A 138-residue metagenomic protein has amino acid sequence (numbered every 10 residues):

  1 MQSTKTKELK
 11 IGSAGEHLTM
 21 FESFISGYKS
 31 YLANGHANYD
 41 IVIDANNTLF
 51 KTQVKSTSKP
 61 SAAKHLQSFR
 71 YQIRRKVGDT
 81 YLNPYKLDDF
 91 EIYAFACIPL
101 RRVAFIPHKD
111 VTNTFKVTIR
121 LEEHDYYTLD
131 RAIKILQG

Functional and structural regions predicted by a protein language model:
M1-S30: Acidic-basic catalytic patches of nuclease active cores, encompassing PD-(D/E)XK and other metal-cofactor nuclease
E22, L32-A33, I43, P84: Short secondary-structure boundary/capping segments within folded domains
S23, I41-I43, T48-S56: Conserved catalytic cores of phosphodiester-cleaving nucleases, focusing on short active-site segments
Y28-N38: Short, well-structured beta-strand/strand-turn elements
N34-H36, A45-N47, P99: A generic beta-sheet turn/junction motif
N38, T48, D89-F90: A structure-centric signal for secondary-structure junctions around beta-strands
K55-R102: Catalytic cores of nucleic-acid endonucleases
L100, A104-G138: Non-catalytic C-terminal interaction segments of nucleic acid-processing enzymes
